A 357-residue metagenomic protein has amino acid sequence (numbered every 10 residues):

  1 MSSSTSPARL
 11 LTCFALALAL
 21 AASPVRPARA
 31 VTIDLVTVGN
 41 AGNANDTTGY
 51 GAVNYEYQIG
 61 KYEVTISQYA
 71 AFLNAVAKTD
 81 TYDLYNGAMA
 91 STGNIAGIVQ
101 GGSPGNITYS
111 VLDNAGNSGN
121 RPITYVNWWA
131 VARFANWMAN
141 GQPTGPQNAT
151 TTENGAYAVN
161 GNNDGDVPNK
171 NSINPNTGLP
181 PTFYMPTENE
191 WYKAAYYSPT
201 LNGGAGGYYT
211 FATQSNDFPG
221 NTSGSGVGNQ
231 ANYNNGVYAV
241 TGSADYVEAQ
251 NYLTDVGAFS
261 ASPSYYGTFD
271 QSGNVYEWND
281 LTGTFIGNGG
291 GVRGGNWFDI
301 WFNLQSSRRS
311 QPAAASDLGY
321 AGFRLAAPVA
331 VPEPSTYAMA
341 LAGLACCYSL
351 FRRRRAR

Functional and structural regions predicted by a protein language model:
S2-F14: Bacterial N-terminal signal peptides that target proteins for export
L11-S23: Bacterial N-terminal signal peptides
R29-A30, A258-S264, F285-V331: Disulfide-stabilized, aromatic/cysteine-rich ligand-recognition loop
A44-K61, T222-G236, F302-Y320, F351: Short, polar loop/linker segments at the starts of domains and inter-domain junctions
G51-A52, Q58-E188, A194-T222: Active-site microenvironments of metalloenzymes and redox enzymes
N117-G119, K170-G178, G224-V227, N232-S272: Short, well-ordered junction/capping motifs at the entry into regular secondary structure
E333-L350: A short, hydrophobic C-terminal helix/tail in secreted or cell-surface proteins
R354-R357: Short, charged juxtamembrane terminal tails flanking transmembrane helices
